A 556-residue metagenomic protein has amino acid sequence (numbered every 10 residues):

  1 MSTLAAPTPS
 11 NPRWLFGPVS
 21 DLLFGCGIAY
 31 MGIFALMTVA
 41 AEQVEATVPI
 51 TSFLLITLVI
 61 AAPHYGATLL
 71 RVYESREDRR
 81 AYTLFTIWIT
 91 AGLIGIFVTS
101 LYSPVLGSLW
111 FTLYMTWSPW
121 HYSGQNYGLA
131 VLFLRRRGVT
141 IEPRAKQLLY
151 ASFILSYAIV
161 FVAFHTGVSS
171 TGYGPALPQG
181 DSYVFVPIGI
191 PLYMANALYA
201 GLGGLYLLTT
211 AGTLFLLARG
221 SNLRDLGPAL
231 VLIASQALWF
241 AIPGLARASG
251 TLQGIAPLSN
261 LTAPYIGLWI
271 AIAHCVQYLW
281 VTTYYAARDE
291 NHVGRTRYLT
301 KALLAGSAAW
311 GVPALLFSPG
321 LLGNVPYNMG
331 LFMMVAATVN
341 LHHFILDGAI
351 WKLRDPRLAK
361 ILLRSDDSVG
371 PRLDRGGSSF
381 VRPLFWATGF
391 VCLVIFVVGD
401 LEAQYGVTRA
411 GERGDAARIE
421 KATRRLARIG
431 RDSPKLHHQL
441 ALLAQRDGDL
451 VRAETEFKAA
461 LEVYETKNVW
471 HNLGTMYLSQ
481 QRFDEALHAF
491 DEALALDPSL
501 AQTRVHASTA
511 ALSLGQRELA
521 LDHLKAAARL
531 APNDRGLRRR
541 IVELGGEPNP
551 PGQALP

Functional and structural regions predicted by a protein language model:
F390-A417: Hydrophobic alpha-helical transmembrane segments in integral membrane proteins
T408-G411, L442, T475, T509 (+1 more regions): Residue-level recognition of tetratricopeptide repeat
R428-D432, Y464-E465, P498, P532: Short coil turns that delineate tetratricopeptide repeat
P434-K435, L450, K467-V469, F483 (+2 more regions): Helix-start (N-cap) detector for alpha-helical repeat units in TPR-like alpha-solenoids, especially tetratricopeptide
R446, S479-Q480, S513-L514, E543-E547: Register position in tetratricopeptide repeats
